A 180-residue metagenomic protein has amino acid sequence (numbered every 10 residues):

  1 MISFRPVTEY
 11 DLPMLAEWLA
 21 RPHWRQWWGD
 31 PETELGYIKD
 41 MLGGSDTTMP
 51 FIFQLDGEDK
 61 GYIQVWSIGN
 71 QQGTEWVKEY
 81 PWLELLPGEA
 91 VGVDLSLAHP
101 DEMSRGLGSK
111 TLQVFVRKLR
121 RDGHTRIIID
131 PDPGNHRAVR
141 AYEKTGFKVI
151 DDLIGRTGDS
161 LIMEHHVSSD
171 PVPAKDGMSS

Functional and structural regions predicted by a protein language model:
I2-E17: A short beta-loop-alpha structural element at the N-terminal edge of CoA-dependent acyl/N-acetyltransferase catalytic
E17-E32: Helix-loop element at the rim of GNAT/NAT acetyltransferase active sites that forms part of the acceptor-substrate
G29-L55: Active-site rim helix/loop that mediates acceptor-substrate recognition in acyltransferases
M49-Q72: Conserved beta-hairpin
S67-L95, D101-M103: Conserved acyl-donor/pantetheine-binding loop and adjacent beta-alpha core of acyl/acetyltransferases and related
L85, K110-R126: Conserved acyl-CoA
S109-K110, G134-D151: Conserved active-site alpha-helix within GNAT-family acetyltransferase domains
R120, I129-V139, G155-D159: Conserved beta-strand-loop-alpha-helix junction that forms the acyl-donor binding cleft
